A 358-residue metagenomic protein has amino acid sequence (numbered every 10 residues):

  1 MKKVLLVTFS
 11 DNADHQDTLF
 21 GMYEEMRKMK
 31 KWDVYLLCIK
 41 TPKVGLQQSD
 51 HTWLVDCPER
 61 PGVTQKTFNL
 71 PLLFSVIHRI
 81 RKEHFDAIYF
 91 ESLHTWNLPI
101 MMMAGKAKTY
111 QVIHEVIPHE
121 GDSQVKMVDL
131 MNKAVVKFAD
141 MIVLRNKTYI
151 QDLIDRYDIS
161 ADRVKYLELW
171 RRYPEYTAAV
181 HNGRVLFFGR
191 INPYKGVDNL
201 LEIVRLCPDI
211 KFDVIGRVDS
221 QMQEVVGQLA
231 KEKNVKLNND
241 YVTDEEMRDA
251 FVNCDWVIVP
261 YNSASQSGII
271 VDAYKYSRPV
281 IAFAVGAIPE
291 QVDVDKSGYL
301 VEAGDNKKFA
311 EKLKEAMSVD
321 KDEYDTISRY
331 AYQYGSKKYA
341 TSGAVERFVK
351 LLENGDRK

Functional and structural regions predicted by a protein language model:
Q16-G21, N192-L206, V271: A conserved mid-protein helix/loop that constitutes part of the nucleotide-sugar donor-binding site
A87, M102-E120: Active-site proximal beta-strand in glycosyltransferases
F90-W96, I113: Short His-centered aromatic/hydrophobic patch
K137-E175: Donor nucleotide-sugar binding/catalytic pocket of nucleotide-sugar-dependent glycosyltransferases
E224-R248: Nucleotide-activated donor-binding/catalytic signature segment of Leloir-type glycosyltransferases, i.e., the conserved
A250-Q266, R278: Acidic donor-binding loop of glycosyltransferase active sites
V294-D295, Y299-K307, E315-K321: Conserved acidic donor-binding segment of nucleotide-sugar-dependent glycosyltransferases
D322-K338: A short, well-ordered alpha-helix in the C-terminal region of glycosyltransferases
